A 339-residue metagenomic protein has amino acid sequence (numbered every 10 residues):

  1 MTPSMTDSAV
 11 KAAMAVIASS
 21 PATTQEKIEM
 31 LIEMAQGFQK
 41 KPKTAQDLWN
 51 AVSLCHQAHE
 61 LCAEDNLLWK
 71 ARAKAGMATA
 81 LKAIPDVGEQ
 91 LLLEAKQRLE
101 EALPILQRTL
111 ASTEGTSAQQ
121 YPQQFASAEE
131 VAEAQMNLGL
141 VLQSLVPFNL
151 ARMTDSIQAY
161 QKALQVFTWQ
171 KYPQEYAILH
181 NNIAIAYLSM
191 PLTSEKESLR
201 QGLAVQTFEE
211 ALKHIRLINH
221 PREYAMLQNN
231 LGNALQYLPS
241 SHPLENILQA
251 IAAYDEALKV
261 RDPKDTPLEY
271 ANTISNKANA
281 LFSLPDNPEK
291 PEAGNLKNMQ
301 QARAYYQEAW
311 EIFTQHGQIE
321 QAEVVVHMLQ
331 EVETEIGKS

Functional and structural regions predicted by a protein language model:
M1-L93, L99, I105-E114, Y121-E129 (+2 more regions): Flexible inter-repeat linkers and adjacent short helices within tandem amphipathic alpha-helical repeat scaffolds
T2-M5, G37-N50, L81-Q97, L142-D155 (+4 more regions): Short coil/turn connectors between adjacent alpha-helices in alpha-solenoid helical repeat scaffolds
T6, T24, I28-L31, D47-L48 (+13 more regions): Inter-repeat boundary and helix-capping residues of tandem alpha-helical solenoids
V16-Q25, A58-K70, A102-V131, L164-Y176 (+4 more regions): Flexible helix-coil transition and linker loops at the boundaries of alpha-helical arrays
E29-K43, W69-P85, A126-V146, Q174-S189 (+3 more regions): Conserved alpha-helical positions within TPR/SEL1-like repeat arrays
Q174-D286, A304: Eukaryotic tandem repeat interaction scaffolds
A252-D255, G294-G317, Q330: TPR/TPR-like (Sel1-like) alpha-helical repeat modules
